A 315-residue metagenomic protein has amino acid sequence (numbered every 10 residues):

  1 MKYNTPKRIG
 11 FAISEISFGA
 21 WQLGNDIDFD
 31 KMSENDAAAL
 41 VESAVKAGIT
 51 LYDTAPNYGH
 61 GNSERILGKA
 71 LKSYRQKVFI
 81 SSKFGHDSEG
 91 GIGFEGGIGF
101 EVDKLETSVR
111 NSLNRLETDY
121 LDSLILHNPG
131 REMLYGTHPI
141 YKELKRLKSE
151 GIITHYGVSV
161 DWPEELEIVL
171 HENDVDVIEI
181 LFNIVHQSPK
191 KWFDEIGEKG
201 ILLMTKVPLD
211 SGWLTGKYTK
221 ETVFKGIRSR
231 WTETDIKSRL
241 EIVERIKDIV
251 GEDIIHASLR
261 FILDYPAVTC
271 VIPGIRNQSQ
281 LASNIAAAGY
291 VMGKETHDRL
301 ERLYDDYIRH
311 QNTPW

Functional and structural regions predicted by a protein language model:
M1-V78: N-terminal binding-site loop/beta-alpha segment at the start of enzyme catalytic domains that lines or forms
P6, F18, Y52, L67 (+9 more regions): Conserved, mostly hydrophobic/aromatic
Q22-N35, G91-E106, M133: Active-site mouth loops of central-metabolism enzymes
K31-A44, F100-L116, V160-I168, S258: Short, acidic/polar
I66-F79, Y135-L147: Short, electropositive alpha-helical surface patch
K77-G90: A short, structured active-site edge motif that brings together acidic residues
L113-E132: Active-site groove signature of glycoside hydrolases
P129-Y307, P314: Beta/alpha (TIM)-barrel catalytic core signal, keyed to glycine-rich beta->alpha loops juxtaposed to Asp/Glu that bind
